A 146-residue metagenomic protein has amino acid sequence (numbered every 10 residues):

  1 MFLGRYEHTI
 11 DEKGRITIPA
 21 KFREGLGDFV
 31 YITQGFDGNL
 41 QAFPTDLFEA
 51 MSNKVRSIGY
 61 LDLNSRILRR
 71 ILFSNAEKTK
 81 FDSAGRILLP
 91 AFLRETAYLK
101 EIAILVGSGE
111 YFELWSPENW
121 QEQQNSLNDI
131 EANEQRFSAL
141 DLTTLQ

Functional and structural regions predicted by a protein language model:
M1-H8, E12, F22-T79, S83 (+1 more regions): Flexible "stalk/tail and boundary" regions
